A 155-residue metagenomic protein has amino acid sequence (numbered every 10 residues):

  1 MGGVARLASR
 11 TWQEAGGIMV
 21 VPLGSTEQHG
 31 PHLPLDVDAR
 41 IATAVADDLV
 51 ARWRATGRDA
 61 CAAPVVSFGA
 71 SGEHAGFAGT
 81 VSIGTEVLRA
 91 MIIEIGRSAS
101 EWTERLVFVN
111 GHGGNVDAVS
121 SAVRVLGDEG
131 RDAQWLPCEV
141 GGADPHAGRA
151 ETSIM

Functional and structural regions predicted by a protein language model:
M1-P31: Active-site and ligand/interface coordination hotspots across diverse enzymes and nucleic-acid-associated assemblies
M1-R6, M19, D59-C61, V65-S153: Active-site histidine-anchored catalytic micro-motif
V21-L23, D38, V65: Acidic/polar N-terminal loop/beta-strand segments that form early-domain functional surfaces
H29-H32, G72-H74: A short acidic, helix-capping loop that chelates divalent metal ions and anchors anionic groups
H32-P34, I83: Short, solvent-exposed loop/turn segments at secondary-structure boundaries
D36-A39, R124-L126: Glycine-rich, phosphate-binding/catalytic loops in enzymes
D38-A51: Short catalytic helix/loop segments, enriched in acidic residues and glycine and frequently bearing histidine
A46-L49, T56-A62: Active-site cofactor/substrate anionic-group-binding motifs, chiefly glycine- and Lys/Arg-rich phosphate-binding loops
